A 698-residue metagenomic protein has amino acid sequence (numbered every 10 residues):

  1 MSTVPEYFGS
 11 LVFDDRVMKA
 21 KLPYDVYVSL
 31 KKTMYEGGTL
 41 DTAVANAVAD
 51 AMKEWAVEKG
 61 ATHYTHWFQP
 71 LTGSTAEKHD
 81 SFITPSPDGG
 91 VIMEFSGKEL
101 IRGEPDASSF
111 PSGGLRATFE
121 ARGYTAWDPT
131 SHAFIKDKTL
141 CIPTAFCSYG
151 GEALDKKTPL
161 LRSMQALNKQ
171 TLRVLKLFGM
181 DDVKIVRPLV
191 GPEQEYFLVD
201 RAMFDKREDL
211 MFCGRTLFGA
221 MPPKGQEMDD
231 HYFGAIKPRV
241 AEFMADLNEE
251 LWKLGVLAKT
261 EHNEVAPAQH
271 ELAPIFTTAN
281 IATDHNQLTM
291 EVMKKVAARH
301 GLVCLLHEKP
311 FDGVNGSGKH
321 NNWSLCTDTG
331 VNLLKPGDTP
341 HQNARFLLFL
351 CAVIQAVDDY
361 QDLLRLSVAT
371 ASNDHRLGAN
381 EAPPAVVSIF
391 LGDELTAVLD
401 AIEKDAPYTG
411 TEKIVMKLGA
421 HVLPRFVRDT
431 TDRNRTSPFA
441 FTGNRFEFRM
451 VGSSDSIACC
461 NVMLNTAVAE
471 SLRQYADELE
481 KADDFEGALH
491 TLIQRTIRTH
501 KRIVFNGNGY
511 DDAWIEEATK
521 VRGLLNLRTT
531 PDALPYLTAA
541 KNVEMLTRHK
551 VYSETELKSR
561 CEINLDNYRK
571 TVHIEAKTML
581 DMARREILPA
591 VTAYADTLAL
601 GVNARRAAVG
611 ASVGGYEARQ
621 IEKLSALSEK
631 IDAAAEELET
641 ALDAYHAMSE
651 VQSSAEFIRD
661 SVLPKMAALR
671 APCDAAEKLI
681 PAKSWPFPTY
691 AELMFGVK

Functional and structural regions predicted by a protein language model:
M1-Y27, D41, R122-I142, T442 (+1 more regions): Catalytic pocket of metal/acid-base enzymes, prominently hydrolases
V4-G97, R102-A117: Histidine/acidic residue-rich metal-binding segments in metalloenzymes
V44, F68, S96, P274-F276 (+5 more regions): Active-site proximal loops enriched in glycine and acidic residues that flank catalytic Cys/His/Asp and coordinate
V44-V48, F68-P70, K98-E99, F146 (+4 more regions): Active-site-proximal loop/turn and secondary-structure-junction residues that shape catalytic pockets, frequently
A61, T65-Q69, H285-R299, L325 (+3 more regions): Hydrophobic/aromatic-rich, well-ordered segments within soluble, folded domains that form packed cores
G73-G89, S108, R207, G214-T216 (+4 more regions): Short linear, low-complexity motifs centered on an aromatic residue
A121-L306, N315-G318, L325-E562: Glycine-rich, acidic/polar active-site loops that bind/position phosphate-bearing ligands
I493, R498-K698: C-terminal amphipathic alpha-helical interaction region
